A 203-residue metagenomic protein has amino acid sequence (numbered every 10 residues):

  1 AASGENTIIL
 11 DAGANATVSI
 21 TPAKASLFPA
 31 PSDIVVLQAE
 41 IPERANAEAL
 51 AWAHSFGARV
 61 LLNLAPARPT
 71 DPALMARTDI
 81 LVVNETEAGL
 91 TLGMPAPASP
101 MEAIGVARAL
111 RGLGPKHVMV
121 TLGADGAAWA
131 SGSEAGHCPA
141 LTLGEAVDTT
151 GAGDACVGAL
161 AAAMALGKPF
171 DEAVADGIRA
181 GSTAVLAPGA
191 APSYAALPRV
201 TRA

Functional and structural regions predicted by a protein language model:
A1-I34, V200-A203: Conserved N-terminal subdomain of the carbohydrate kinase-like
A2, N84, G153: Short, conserved phosphate/pyrophosphate- and ester-handling motifs at nucleotide-, phospho-/glycolipid
I8-D11, G136-P139, L160: Beta-strand scaffold of nucleotide-dependent catalytic cores
A14-I20, V60-A67, L141: Short gly/ser/thr-rich secondary-structure transition/capping motifs
L37-A39, N63: Glycine- and other small-residue-rich loops at beta-strand/loop junctions that grip anionic moieties
I41-A47: Active-site-adjacent beta->alpha loops and helix N-cap segments on the catalytic face of soluble alpha/beta enzymes
A47-A135: Conserved phosphate/ATP/ADP-binding segment of small-molecule kinases
A109-A124, G132, A140-A203: Conserved post-catalytic alpha-helical subdomain immediately downstream of the catalytic base and nucleotide-binding
